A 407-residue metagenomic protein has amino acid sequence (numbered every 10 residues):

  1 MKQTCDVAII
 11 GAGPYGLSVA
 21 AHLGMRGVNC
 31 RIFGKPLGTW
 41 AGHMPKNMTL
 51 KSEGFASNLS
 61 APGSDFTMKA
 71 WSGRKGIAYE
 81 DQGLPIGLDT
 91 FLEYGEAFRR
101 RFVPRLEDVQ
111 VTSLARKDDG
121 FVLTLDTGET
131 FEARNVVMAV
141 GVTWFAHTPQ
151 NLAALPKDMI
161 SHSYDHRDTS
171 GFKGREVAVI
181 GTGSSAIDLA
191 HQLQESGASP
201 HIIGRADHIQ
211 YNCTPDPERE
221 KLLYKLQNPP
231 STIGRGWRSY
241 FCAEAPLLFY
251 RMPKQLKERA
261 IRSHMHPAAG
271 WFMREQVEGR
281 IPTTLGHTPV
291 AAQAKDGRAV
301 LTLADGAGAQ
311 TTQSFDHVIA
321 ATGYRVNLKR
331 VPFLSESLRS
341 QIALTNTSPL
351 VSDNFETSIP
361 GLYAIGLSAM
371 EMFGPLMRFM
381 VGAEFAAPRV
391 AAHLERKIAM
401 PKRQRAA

Functional and structural regions predicted by a protein language model:
M1-P36, E80-S184, D188-A407: Flavin (primarily FAD) cofactor-binding/catalytic cores of flavoenzymes
H43-M44, P332: Short, flexible helix/strand-to-coil boundary loops that buttress conserved ligand/catalytic motifs in alpha/beta
M44-I77, P230-Y250: Flavin (FAD/FMN) cofactor-binding and adjacent substrate-gating region of FAD-dependent oxidoreductase domains
